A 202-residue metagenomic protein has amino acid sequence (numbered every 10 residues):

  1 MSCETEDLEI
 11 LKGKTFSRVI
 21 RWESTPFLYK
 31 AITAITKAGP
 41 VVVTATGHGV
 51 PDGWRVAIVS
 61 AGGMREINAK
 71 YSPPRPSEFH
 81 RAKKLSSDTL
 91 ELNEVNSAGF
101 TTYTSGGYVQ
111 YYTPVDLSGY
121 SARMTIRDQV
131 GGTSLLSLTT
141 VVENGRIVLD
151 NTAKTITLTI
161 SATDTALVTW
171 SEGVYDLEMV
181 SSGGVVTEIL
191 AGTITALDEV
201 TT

Functional and structural regions predicted by a protein language model:
M1-L28, Y112-T202: Contiguous segments within soluble domain cores/interaction surfaces
L28-V115, D128: Small/polar beta-strand repeat architecture
